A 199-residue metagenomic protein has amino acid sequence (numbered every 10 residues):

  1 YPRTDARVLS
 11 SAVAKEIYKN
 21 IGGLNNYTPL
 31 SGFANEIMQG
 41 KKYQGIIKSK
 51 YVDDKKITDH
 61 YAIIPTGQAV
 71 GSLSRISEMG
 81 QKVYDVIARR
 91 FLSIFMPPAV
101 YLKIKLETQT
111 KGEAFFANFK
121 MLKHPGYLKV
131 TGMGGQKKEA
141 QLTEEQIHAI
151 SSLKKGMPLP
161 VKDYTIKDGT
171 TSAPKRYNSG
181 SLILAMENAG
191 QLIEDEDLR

Functional and structural regions predicted by a protein language model:
Y1-R199: Core catalytic DNA strand-manipulation module of type IA topoisomerases
